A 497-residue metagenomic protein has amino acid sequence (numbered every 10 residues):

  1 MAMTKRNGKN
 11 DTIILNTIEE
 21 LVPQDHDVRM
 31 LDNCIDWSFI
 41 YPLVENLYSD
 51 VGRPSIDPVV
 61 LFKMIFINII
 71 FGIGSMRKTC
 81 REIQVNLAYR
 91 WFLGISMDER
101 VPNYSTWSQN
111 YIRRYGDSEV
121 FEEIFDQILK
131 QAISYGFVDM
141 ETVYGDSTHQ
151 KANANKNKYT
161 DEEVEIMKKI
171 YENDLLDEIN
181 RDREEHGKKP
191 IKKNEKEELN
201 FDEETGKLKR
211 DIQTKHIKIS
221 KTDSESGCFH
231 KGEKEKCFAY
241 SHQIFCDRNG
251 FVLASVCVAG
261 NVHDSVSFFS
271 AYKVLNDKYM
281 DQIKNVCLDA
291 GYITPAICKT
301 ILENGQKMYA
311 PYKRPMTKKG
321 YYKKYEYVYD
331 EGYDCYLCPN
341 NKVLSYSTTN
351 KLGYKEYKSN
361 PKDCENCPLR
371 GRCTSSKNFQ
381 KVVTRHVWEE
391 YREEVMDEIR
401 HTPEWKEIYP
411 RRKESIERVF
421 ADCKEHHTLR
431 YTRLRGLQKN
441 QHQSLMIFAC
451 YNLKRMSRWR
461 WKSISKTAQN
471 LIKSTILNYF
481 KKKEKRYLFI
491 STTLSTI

Functional and structural regions predicted by a protein language model:
M1-R29: Hydrophobic alpha-helical membrane-insertion signals
K5-G8, R53-S55, M97: A short, ordered amphipathic alpha-helix with a cationic face
T17, L43, V60-F66, T106 (+2 more regions): A general alpha-helix detector
E19, P23, D32, D36 (+3 more regions): Amphipathic alpha-helical interaction elements
Q24-F66, F71: Basic, short loop/linker segments at the boundary and entry of helix-turn-helix/winged-helix-like folds
G72-V85, I95-I497: Anion-binding and metal-coordination hotspots
R90-G94: Short arginine-rich
